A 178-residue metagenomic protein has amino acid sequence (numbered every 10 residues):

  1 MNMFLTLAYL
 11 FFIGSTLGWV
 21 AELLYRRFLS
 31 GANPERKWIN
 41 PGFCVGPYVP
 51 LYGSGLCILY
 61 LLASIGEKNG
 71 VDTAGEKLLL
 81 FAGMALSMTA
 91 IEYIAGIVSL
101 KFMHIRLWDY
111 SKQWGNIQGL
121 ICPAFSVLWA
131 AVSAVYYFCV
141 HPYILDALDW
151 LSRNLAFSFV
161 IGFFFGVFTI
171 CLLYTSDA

Functional and structural regions predicted by a protein language model:
M1-L5, S64-L79: Helix-coil boundary and interhelical linker segments in multi-pass alpha-helical membrane proteins
L10-R26: N-terminal signal-anchor/start-transfer transmembrane helix
S15-W19, A85-E92, V167, C171: Alpha-helical transmembrane segments of multi-pass membrane proteins
A21, Y25, Y93-H104: Membrane-water interface of transmembrane alpha-helices
L29-K68, L78, S99-P142: Functional transmembrane or membrane-interface alpha-helices that line membrane-embedded catalytic, ligand-binding
T73-M88, D146-G166: Hydrophobic alpha-helical transmembrane segments and immediately flanking/interface helices in integral membrane
S133-A134, G162-L173: Hydrophobic core of alpha-helical transmembrane segments in multi-pass integral membrane proteins
Y174-A178: Conserved small/polar residues in nucleotide/adenosyl-binding loops
